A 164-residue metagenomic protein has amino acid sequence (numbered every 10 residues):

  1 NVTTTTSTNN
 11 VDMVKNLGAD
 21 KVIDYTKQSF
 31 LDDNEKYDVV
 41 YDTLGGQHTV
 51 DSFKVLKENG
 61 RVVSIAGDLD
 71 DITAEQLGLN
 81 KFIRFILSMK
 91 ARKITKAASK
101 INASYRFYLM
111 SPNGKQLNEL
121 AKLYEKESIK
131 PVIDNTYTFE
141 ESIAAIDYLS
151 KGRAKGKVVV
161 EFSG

Functional and structural regions predicted by a protein language model:
N1-G164: Terminal helix/beta-alpha structural elements that buttress the NAD(P)+-binding lobe
